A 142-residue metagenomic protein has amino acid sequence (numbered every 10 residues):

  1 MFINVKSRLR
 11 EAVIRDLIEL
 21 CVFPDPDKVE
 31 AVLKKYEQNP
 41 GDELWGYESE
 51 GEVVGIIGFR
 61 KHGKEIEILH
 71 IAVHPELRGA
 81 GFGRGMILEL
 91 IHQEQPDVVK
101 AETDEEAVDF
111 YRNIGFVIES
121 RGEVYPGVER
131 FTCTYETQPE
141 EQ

Functional and structural regions predicted by a protein language model:
M1-A31, E48, E141: Short amphipathic alpha-helix that is part of the acyltransferase structural core
V13-L17, M86, Y111: Residue-level preference for hydrophobic side chains embedded in well-ordered alpha helices
K35-G41: Short loop/turn motifs at secondary-structure junctions and domain boundaries
D42, G127-T134: Short hydrophobic/aromatic beta-strand or adjacent loop that forms the aromatic wall/cage of a ligand/substrate-binding
G46, E52-R60, E65-A72: Conserved beta-strand in the GNAT
V73, G79-H92: Conserved acetyl-CoA-binding loop-helix of GNAT-fold acetyltransferases
H92-E106: Conserved GNAT acetyl-CoA-binding A-motif
E105-V128: Conserved active-site alpha-helix within GNAT-family acetyltransferase domains
